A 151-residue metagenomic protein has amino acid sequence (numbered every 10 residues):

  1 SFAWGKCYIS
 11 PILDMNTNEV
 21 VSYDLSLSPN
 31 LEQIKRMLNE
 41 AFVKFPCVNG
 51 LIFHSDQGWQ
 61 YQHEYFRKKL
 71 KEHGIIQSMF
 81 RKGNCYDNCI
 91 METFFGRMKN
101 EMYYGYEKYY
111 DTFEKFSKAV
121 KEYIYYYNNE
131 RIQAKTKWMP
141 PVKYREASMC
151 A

Functional and structural regions predicted by a protein language model:
S1-A151: Charged DNA-binding/catalytic regions of mobile-element recombinases
